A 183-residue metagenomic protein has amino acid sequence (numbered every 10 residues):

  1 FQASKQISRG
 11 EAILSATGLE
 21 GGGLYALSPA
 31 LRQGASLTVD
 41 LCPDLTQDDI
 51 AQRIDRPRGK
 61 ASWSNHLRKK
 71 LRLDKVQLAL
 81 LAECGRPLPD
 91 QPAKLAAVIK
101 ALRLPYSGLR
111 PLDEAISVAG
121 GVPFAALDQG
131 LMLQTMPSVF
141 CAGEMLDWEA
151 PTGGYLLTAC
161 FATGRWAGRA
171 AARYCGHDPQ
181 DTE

Functional and structural regions predicted by a protein language model:
Q2-A142, P151-G153, T158, A172-H177: Residue-level recognition of phosphate/Mg2+-coordinating polar/acidic sites in nucleotide-handling active sites
M145: Active-site metal-binding loops of divalent metal-dependent hydrolases
G164-A172: N-terminal Rossmann-like FAD-binding beta1-loop-alpha1 element of flavoenzymes
